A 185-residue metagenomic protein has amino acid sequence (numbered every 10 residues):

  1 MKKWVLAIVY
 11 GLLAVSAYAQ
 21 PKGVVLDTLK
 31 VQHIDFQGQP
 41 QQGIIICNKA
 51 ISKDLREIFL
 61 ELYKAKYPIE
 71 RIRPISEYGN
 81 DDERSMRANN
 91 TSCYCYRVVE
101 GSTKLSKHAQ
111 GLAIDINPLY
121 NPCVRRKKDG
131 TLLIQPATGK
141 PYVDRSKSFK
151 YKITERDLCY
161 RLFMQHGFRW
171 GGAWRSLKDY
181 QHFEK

Functional and structural regions predicted by a protein language model:
M1-W4: Positively charged n-region of N-terminal signal peptides that target proteins for export
Y10-Y18: Hydrophobic h-region of N-terminal signal peptides that target proteins for export in Gram-negative bacteria
Y18-G38, T91, Y96-S102: Cell-wall polysaccharide-cleaving catalytic domain and substrate-binding groove, primarily in peptidoglycan/chitin
K22-V25, L105-G111, M164: Extracellular/periplasmic catalytic domains that process cell-envelope and extracellular macromolecules
V25-M86: Active-site acidic/histidine clusters and adjacent loop/turn architecture that either coordinate catalytic ions
I51-I58, L112, E155-C159: Stable alpha-helical elements in mature extracytoplasmic
R84-L119: Mid-length scaffold segments of soluble, non-membrane domains
V99-G101, I114-K185: Catalytic cores and adjacent binding grooves of peptidoglycan-active enzymes
